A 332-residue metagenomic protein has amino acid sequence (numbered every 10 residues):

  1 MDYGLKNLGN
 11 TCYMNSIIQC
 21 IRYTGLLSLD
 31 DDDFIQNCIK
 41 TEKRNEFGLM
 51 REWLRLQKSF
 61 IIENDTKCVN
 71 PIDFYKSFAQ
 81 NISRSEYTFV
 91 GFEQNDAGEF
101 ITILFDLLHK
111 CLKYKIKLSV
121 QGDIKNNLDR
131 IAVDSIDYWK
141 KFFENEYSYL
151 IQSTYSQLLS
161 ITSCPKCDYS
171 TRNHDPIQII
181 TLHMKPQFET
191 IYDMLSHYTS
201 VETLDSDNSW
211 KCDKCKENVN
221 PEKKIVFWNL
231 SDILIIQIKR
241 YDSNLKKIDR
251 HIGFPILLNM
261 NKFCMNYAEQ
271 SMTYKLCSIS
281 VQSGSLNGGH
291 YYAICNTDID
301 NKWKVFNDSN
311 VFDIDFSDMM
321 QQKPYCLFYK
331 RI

Functional and structural regions predicted by a protein language model:
M1, I21-G25, D30-R44, I136 (+3 more regions): Exposed substrate/partner-binding surface patches
M1-L128, M184, I233-I238, F316-P324 (+1 more regions): USP/UBP deubiquitinase core
T11, I161-S163, I233, Y292: Beta-sheet entry/capping signal
L104, C164, C212: Conserved S/T- and glycine-rich ATP-binding loop of Class I adenylate-forming
I124-F142: Intrinsically disordered, low-complexity regulatory segments in eukaryotic proteins
S156-L158, P165: Folded extracytoplasmic luminal domains of secretory or organellar precursors
L159-I161, S209: Residues immediately within or flanking Cys/His clusters that coordinate Zn2+ in small zinc-binding modules
